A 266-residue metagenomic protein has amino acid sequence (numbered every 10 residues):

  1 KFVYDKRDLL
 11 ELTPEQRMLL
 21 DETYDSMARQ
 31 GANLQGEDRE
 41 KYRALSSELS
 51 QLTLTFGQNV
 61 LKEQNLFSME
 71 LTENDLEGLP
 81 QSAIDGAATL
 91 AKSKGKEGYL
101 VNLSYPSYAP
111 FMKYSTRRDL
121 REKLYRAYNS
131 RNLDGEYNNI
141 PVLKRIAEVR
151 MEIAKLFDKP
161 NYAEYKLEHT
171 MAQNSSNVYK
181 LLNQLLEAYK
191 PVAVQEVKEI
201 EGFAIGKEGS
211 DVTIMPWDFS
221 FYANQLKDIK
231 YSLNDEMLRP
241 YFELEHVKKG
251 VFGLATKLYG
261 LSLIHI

Functional and structural regions predicted by a protein language model:
K1-K6: Long, charged all-alpha helical bundle/coiled-coil segments in cytosolic proteins
L9-E11, E15-L54, V60: Extended, charged alpha-helical coiled-coil/arm scaffolds that mediate oligomerization and mechanical coupling in large
L19-L20, R43, E48-Q51, Q58-L103 (+3 more regions): Active-site-proximal, well-structured secondary-structure segments within enzyme catalytic domains
L20, M27, D38, G135-V142 (+3 more regions): Amphipathic alpha-helical coiled-coil segments and their boundaries
G31-Y42, R131-R145, E152, L156-A163: A conserved hydrophobic secondary-structure block that centers on an alpha-helix together with its immediately flanking
G95-D134, F219, Y231: Active-site-adjacent "gating/activation" loops or surface patches in catalytic cores
L120, N132-G135, E236-E243: Short histidine-centered catalytic/ligand-binding loop motif
